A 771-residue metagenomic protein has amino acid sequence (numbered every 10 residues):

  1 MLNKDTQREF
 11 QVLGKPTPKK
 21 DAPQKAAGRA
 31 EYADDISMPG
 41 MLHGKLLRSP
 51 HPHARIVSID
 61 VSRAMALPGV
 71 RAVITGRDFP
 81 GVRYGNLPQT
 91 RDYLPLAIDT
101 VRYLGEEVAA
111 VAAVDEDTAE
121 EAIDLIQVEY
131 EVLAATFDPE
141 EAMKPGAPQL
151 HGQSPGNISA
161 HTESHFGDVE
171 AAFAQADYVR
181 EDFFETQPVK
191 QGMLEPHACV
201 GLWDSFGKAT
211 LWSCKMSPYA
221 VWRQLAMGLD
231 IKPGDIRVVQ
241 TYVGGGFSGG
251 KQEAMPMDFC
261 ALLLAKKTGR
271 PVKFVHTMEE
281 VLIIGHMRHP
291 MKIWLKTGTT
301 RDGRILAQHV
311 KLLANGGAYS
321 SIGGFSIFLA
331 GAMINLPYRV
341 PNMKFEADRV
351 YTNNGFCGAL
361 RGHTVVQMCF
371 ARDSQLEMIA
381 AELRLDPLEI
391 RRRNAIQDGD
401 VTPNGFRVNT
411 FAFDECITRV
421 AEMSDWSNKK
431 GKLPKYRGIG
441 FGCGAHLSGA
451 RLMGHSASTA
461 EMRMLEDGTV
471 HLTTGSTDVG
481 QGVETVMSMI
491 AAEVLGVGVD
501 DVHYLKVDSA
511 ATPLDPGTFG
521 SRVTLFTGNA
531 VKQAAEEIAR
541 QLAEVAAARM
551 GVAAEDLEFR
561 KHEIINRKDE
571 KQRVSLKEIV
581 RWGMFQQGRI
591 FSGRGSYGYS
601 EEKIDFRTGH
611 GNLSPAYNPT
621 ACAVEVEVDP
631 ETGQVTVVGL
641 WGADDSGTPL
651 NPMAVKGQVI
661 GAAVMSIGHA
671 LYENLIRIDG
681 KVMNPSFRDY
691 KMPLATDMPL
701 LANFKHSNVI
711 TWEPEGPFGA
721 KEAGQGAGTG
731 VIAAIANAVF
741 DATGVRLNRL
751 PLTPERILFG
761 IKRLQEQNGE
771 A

Functional and structural regions predicted by a protein language model:
M1-I158, V179-D182, M257, K267: Flexible, low-hydrophobicity surface segments
K15, D21-A27, G156-C199, S205 (+6 more regions): Glycine-rich loop/linker segments at domain edges
K20-Q24, D124-L133, F137, M216 (+7 more regions): Extended active-site and interfacial segments that coordinate phosphate-rich ligands in large catalytic machineries
G76-R77, D230-D235, A265-V272, R301 (+2 more regions): C-terminal catalytic domains of large/alpha subunits in multi-subunit enzymes
P80, A147-L229, A395-T469, P685-S707: Helix-loop-helix junctions that connect adjacent transmembrane helices in secondary transporters/permeases, recognized
Y84-P88, A122-L125, S213, W222-Q224 (+13 more regions): Short acidic, glycine/serine/threonine-rich loops at helix termini
R237, Y242, G246-G269, K273-H276 (+1 more regions): Thiamine diphosphate
A450-T512, F526-N529: Catalytic phosphate/nucleotide-handling subdomain of diverse soluble enzymes
